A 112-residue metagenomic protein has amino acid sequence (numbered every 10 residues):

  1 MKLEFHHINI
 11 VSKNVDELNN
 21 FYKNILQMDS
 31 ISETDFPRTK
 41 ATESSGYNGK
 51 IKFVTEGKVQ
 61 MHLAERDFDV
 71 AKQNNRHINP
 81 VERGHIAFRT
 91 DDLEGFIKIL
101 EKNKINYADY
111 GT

Functional and structural regions predicted by a protein language model:
L3-F5, R83: Core-facing hydrophobic residues within beta-strands of well-ordered domains
V11-V59, K102: Core segments of cupin and vicinal oxygen chelate
K13-D16, F68, I78-T112: Vicinal oxygen chelate
D35-F36, R66-F68: Histidine- and/or cysteine-centered catalytic micro-motif in compact active-site loops
G57-M61, F68-V70, L93: Short, charged/polar surface micro-motifs in flexible loops or helix N-caps
K72-R76: A short, polar/proline- and glycine-enriched secondary-structure boundary/capping micro-motif
